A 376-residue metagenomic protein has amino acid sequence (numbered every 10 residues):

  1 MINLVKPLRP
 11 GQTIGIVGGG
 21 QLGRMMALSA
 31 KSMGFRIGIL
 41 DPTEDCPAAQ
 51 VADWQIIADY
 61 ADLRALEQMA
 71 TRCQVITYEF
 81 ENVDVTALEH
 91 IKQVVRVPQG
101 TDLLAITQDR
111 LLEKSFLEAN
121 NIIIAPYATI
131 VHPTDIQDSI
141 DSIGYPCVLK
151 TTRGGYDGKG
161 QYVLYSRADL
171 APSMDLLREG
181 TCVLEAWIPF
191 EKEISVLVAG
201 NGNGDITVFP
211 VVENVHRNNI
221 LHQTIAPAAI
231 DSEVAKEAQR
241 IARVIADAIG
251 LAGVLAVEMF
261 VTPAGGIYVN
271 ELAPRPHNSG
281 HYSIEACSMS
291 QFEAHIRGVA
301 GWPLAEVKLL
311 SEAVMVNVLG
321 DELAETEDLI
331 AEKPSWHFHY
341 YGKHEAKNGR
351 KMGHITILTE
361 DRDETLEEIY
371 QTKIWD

Functional and structural regions predicted by a protein language model:
M1-Q108, L112, T134: ATP-binding N-terminal substructure of ATP-dependent carboxylate-amine bond-forming enzymes
P10, R297-D376: Peripheral (often C-terminal) accessory segments that flank ATP-dependent C-N-forming ligase machineries
A48-A49, T152-G154, A346-R350: Short, flexible turn/loop "capping" segments at secondary-structure junctions
I106-S195, A199-R217, H222-I245, I369: Active-site nucleotide/adenylate-binding loops and adjacent lid/helix of ATP-dependent enzymes
L176-I230, K236-V269, A273-H281, R297-E306 (+2 more regions): Phosphate-binding core of ATP-grasp and ATP-grasp-like enzymes
S283-E285: A conserved FAD-binding loop/helix module that cradles the flavin
